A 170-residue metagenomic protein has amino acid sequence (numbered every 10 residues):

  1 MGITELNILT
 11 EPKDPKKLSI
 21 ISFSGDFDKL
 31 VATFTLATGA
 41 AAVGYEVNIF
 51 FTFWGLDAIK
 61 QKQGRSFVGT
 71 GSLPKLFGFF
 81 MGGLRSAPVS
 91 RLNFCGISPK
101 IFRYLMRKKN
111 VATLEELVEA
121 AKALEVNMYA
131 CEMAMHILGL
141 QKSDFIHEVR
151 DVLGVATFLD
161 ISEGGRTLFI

Functional and structural regions predicted by a protein language model:
G2-K29, T35-T38: N-terminal glycine-/serine-/threonine-rich phosphate-binding loop
I20-L30, I59-K60, L105-K109: Short, glycine-rich nucleotide/cofactor-binding loops
V31-G44, I49: Histidine-anchored nucleotide/phosphate-binding helix
V47-F53, Y129-C131: Short internal beta-strands
L56-V68: N-terminal beta-loop-helix "entrance" segment that forms/cooperates in small-molecule cofactor or anionic ligand
F67-R103, N110: A glycine-rich helix N-cap at a beta->alpha junction
F94-A156, D160: A charged, amphipathic interaction segment
D160-I170: Gly/Ser-rich helix-loop-strand patches that form or flank binding pockets for ribonucleotide-derived cofactors
